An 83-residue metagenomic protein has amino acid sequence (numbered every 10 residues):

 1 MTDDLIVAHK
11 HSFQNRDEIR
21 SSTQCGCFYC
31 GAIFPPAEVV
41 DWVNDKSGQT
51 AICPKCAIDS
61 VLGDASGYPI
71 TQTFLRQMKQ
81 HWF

Functional and structural regions predicted by a protein language model:
M1-S22, A65-F83: Short, intrinsically disordered terminal segments enriched in charged and Pro/Gly residues
R20-C25, K46-Q49: Short metal-coordination and nucleic-acid-contact micro-motifs, chiefly zinc-binding Cys/His arrays
C27-C30, C53-C56: Short cysteine-rich clusters marking metal-coordination/redox-active sites
F28-P36, N44-S47: RING/U-box catalytic core of ubiquitin/SUMO E3 ligases
P36-A37, L62-G63: Short, non-ligating residues that shape and space the ligands of small metal-coordination modules and catalytic
V40-T50, G67-I70: Short linker/helix segments within small regulatory modules
T50, D59-S60: S-adenosyl-L-methionine-dependent methyltransferase catalytic core, i.e., the SAM/SAH-binding region
